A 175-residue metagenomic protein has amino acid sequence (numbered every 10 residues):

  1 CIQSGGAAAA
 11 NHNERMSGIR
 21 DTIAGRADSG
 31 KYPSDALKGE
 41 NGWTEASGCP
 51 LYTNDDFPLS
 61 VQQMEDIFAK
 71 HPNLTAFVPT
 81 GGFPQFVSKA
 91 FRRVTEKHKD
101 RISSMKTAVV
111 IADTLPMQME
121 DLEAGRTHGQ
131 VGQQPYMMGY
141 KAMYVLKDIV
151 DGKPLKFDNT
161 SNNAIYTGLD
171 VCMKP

Functional and structural regions predicted by a protein language model:
C1-P175: A residue-level marker of the well-folded mature domains of exported/periplasmic proteins
